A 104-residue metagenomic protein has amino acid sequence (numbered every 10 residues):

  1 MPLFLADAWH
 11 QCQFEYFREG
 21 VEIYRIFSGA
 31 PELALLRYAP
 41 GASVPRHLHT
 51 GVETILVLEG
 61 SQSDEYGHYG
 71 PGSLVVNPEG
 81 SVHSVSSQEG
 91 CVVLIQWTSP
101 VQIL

Functional and structural regions predicted by a protein language model:
M1-A30: A short, N-terminal "cap"/entry segment at the start of jelly-roll beta-barrel domains of the cupin/DSBH fold
E22, E32-A34, G51-E53: A generic structural signal for short beta-strands and their flanking turns/coil linkers
R25, L35-R37, P45-H49, Y66-G67 (+1 more regions): Short histidine-centered beta-strand/loop micro-motifs that create catalytic or ligand/metal-coordination sites
S28, D64-S87: Short acidic-glycine-tyrosine-enriched beta hairpin
G29-E32, P40-A42, S63, P100-V101: Short, charged/polar surface micro-motifs in flexible loops or helix N-caps
P40-A42, H49-D64, P71: Glycine- and acidic-residue-biased ligand/ion/polar-headgroup-sensing regions
S43, S73-L74, V92: Residue-level marker of beta-strand positions
E79-L104: Ligand-binding loop in jelly-roll beta-barrel domains
